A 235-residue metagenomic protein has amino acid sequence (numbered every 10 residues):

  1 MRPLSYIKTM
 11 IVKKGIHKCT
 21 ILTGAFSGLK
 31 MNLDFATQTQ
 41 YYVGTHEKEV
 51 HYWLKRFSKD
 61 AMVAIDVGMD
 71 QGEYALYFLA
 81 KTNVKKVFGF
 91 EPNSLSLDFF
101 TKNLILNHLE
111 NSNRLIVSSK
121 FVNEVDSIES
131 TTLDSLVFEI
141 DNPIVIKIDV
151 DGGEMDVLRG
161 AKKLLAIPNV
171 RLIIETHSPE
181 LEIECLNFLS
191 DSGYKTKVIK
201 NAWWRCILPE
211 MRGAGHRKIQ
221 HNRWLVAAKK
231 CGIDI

Functional and structural regions predicted by a protein language model:
M1-F90, D98-N103, L136-E139, I199-I235: S-adenosyl-L-methionine
Y42-I65, N111-P168, S178-E184, F188-D191: Short internal loop-to-helix segment that lines adenine-nucleotide cofactor pockets
N93: Conserved SAM/SAH-binding beta-strand->alpha-helix loop
F100-L115: Short, conserved SAM-binding/catalytic segment of Class I S-adenosyl-L-methionine-dependent methyltransferases
S118, Y194-W203: Conserved S-adenosyl-L-methionine
R171-E175, K197-V198: Conserved active-site loop/cleft motifs that coordinate metal ions or position small ligands
